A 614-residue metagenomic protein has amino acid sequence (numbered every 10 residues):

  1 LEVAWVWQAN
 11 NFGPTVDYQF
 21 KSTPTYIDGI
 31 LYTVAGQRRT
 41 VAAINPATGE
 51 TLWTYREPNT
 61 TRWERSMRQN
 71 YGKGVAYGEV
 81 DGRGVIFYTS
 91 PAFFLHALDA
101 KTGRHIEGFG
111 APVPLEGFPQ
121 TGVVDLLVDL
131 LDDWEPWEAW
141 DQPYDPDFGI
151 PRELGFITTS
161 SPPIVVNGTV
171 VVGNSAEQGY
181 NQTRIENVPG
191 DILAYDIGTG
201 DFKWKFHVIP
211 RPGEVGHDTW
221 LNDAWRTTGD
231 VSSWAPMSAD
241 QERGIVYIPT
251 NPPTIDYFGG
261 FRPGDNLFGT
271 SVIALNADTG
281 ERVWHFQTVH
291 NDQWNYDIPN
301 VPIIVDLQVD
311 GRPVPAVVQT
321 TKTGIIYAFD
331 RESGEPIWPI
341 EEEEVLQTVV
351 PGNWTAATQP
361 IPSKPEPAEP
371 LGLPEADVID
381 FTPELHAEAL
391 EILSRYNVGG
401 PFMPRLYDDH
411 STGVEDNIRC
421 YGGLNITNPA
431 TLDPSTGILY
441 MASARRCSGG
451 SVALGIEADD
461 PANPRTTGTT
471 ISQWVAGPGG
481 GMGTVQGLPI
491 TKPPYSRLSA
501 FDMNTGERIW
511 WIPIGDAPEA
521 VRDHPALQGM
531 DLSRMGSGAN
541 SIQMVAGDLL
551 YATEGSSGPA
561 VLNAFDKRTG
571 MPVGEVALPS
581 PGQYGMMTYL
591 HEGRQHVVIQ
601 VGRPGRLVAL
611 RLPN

Functional and structural regions predicted by a protein language model:
L1-N10, V41-R65, L95-E153, I185 (+10 more regions): Extracytoplasmic/lumenal domain signature
E2-T33, T412-G422: Asp/Glu-centered strand-loop micro-motifs enriched in Gly/Pro and often flanked by an aromatic residue
N10-F12, P58-T60, E177-Q178, P253-I255: A short, flexible beta-alpha/helix-coil linker loop
D17-G36, T40, S66-F94, E153-R184 (+12 more regions): Repeat-blade elements of multi-bladed beta-propeller folds
Q359, S363-R446, R497-A500: Long, low-complexity segments enriched in small/aliphatic residues
K492: Short beta-strand-loop/turn "lid" adjacent to the catalytic site in phosphate-handling enzymes
